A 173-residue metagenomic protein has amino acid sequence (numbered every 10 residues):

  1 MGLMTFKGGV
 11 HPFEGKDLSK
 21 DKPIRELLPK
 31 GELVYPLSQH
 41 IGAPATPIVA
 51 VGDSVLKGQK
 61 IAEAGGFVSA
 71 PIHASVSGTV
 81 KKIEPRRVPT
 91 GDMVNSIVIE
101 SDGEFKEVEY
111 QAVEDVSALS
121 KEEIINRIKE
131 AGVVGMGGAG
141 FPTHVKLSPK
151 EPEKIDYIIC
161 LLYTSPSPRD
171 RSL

Functional and structural regions predicted by a protein language model:
M1-P44, I48: N-terminal, Lys/Arg-enriched amphipathic/low-complexity engagement segments that precede the first folded domain
A45-S54, G58: Short histidine-centered loop motifs in beta-beta connectors
L56-S69, E84, N95-S101: Short hydrophobic beta/alpha edge segments that flank linear recognition/processing sites
P71-H73: Small beta-strand-rich domains/subdomains or short beta-sheet motifs embedded in larger alpha/beta proteins
G78-V80: Conserved hydrophobic positions within beta-strands
R87-F141, K146, K150-P152: Acidic low-complexity segments
P152-L161: Short coil-to-beta-strand
Y163-D170: Conserved small/polar residues in nucleotide/adenosyl-binding loops
